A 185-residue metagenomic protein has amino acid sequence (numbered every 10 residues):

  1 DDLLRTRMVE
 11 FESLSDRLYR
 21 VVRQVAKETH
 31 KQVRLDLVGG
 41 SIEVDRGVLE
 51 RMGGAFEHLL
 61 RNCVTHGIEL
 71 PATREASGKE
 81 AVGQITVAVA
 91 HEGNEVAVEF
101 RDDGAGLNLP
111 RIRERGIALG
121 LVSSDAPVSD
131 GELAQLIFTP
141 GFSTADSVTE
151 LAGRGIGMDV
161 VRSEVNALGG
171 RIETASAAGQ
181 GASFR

Functional and structural regions predicted by a protein language model:
D1-S13, G39-S41, P71: Flexible helix-coil linker/loop segments in the cytosolic histidine kinase module, especially at subdomain junctions
S13-K27: Short beta-to-alpha transition helix within the HATPase_c
Q24, E28-R185: Conserved glycine-centered short motifs in functionally critical loops
